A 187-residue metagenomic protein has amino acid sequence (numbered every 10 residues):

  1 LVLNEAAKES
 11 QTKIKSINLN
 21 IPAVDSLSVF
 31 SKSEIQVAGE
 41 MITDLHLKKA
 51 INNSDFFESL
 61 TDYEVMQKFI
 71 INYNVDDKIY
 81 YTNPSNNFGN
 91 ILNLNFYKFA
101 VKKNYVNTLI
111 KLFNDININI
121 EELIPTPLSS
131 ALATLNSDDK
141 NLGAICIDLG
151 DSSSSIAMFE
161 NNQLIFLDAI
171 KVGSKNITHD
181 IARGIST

Functional and structural regions predicted by a protein language model:
L1-A144, Q163-I165, S174: Nucleotide/phosphate-binding catalytic cleft detector across ATP-hydrolyzing and phosphate-transferring enzymes
S137-T187: Acidic, glycine-rich loop-and-beta core segments that form the ion-binding/anion-interacting portion of active sites
